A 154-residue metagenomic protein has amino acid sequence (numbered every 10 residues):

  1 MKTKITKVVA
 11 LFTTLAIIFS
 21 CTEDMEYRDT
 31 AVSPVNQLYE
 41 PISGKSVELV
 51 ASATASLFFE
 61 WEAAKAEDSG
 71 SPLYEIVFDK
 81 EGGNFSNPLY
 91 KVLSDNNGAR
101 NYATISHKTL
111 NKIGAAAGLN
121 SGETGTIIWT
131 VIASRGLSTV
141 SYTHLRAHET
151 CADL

Functional and structural regions predicted by a protein language model:
K2-V9: Bacterial N-terminal signal peptides that target proteins for export
F19-S20: C-terminal motif of bacterial Sec signal peptides marking the signal peptidase cleavage site
D24-A64, A152: Pro/Thr/Ser/Gly-rich low-complexity, intrinsically disordered linker/stalk tracts
W61-D68, G82: Extracellular acidic, Ser/Thr/Pro-rich low-complexity tracts
E75-T124: Recognizes extended acidic, P/S/T-rich segments that occur within or adjacent to Ig-like beta-sandwich modules
S121-S138: Beta-strand-rich modules
T143-T150: Conserved small/polar residues in nucleotide/adenosyl-binding loops
